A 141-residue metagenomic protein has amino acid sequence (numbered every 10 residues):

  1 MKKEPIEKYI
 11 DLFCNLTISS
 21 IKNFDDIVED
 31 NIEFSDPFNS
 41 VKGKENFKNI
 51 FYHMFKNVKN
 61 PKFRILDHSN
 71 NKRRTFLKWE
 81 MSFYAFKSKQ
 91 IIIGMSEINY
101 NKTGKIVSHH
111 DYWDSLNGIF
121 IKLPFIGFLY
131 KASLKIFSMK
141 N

Functional and structural regions predicted by a protein language model:
M1-N141: C-terminal and inter-domain tail/linker signature
